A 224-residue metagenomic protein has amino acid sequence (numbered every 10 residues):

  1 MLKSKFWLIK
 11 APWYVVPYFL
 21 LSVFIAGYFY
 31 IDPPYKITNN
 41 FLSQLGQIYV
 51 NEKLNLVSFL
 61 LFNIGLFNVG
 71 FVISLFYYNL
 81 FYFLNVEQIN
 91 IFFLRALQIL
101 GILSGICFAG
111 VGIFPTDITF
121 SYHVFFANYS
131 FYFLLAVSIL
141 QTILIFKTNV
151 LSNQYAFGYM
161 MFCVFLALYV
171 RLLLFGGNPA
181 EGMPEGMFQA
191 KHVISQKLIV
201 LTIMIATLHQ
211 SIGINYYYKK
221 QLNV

Functional and structural regions predicted by a protein language model:
K3-D32: N-terminal signal-anchor transmembrane alpha helix
V16, G65-F76, Y132-Q141, L198-N215: Hydrophobic cores of alpha-helical transmembrane segments in multi-pass inner/ER membrane proteins, independent
L21, I25-A26, Y35, I106-F120 (+1 more regions): C-terminal ends of transmembrane alpha-helices and the immediately adjacent extracellular/lumenal or cytosolic loop
Y28-S43: Interfacial/capping segments of alpha-helical transmembrane domains
Q47-F71: Interfacial helix-start motif at the membrane-water boundary
L75-I102: Cytoplasmic juxtamembrane regions at transmembrane-helix boundaries
L100-F146: Membrane-proximal helix-loop-helix units in multi-pass membrane proteins
L140-V224: Terminal transmembrane helical module of multi-pass membrane proteins
